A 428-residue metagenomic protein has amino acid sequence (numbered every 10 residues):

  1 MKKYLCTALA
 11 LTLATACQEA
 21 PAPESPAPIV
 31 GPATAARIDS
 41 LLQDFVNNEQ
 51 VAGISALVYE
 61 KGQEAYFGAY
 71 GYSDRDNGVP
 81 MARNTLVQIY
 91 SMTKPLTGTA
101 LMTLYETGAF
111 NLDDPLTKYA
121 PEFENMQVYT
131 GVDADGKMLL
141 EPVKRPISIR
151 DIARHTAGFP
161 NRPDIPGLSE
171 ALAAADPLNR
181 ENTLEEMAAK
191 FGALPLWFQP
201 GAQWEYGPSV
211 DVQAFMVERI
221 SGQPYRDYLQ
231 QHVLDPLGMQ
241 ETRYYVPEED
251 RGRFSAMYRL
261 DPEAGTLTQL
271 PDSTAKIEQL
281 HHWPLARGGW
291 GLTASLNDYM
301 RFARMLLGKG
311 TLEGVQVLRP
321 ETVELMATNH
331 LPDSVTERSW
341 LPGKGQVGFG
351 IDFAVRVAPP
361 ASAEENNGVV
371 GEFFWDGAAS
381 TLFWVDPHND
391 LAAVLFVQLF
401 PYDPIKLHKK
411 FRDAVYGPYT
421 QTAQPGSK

Functional and structural regions predicted by a protein language model:
K2-T7: Sec-dependent signal peptide recognition, specifically the positively charged N-region followed immediately by
T15-A16: C-terminal motif of bacterial Sec signal peptides marking the signal peptidase cleavage site
P28-V87, N111, N125-V132, I405 (+2 more regions): Short, conserved catalytic-motif segment at the N-terminal edge
N47-S55, D76-I149, F198-S209, R287-W290: Short active-site loop at a secondary-structure junction that contains or immediately precedes the catalytic residue(s)
S55-L57, Q88, D151-R154, E205 (+3 more regions): Structural recognition of the beta-strand scaffold that forms the well-ordered cores of secreted hydrolase catalytic
G71-S73, T274, L399: A generic structural motif
M126-N367: Short, surface-exposed loop or secondary-structure junction motifs that flank catalytic or metal-binding residues
E372, A379-N389: Short, surface-exposed beta-strand/loop micro-motifs that present aromatic residues
